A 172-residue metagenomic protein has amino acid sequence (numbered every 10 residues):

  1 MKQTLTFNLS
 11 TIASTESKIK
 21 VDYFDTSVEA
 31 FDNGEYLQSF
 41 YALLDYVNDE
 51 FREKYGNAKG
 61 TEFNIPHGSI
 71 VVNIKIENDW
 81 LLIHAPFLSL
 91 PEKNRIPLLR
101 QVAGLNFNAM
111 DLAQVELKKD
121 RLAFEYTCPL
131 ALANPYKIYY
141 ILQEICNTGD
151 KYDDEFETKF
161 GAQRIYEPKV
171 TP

Functional and structural regions predicted by a protein language model:
M1-S69: Charge-rich, low-complexity N-terminal segments
D32-S39, L43, L90-L98, K137-E144 (+2 more regions): Short amphipathic alpha-helical segments
E62-N64, V71-N73, L112-Q114: Short, surface-exposed charged micro-motifs
F63, V72, L81, L122-A123: Hydrophobic residues embedded in beta-strands of well-ordered beta-sheets
I83-E125: Short, internal acidic amphipathic alpha-helical interface segments that mediate docking to partner proteins
L99-M110, T127-K159: Ampiphathic alpha-helical segments that act as solvent-exposed interaction surfaces
F156-P172: Short, highly charged C-terminal tails/helix-capping segments
